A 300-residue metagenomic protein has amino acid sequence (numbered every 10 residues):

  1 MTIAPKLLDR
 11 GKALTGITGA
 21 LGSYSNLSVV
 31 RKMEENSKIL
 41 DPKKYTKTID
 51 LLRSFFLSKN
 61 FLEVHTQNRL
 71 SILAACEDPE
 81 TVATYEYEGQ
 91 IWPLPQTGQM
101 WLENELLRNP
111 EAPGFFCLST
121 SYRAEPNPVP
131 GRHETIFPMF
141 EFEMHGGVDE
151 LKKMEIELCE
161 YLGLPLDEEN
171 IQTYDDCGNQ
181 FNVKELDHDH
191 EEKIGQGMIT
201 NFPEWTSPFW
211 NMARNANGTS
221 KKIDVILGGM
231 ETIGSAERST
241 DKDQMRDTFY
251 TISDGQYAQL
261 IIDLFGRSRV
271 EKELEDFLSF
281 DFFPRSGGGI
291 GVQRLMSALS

Functional and structural regions predicted by a protein language model:
M1-H145, D276: Class II aminoacyl-tRNA synthetase-like tRNA-binding/catalytic domains
E80-D149, K153, D167-S300: A translation/RNA-centric and nucleic-acid-associated enzymatic feature enriched in Class II aminoacyl-tRNA synthetases
K152-G163: Short amphipathic C-terminal alpha-helix that caps PH/PH-like domains
